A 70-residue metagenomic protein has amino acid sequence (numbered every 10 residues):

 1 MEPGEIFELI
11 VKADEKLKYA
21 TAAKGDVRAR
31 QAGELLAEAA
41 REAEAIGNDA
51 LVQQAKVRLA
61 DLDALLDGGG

Functional and structural regions predicted by a protein language model:
M1-R28: N-terminal acidic leader/helix
D26-A37, V52-V57: Short, charged, amphipathic alpha-helical segments
V57-G70: Alpha-helical linker/edge segments of TPR/alpha-solenoid repeat scaffolds and analogous pre-/post-domain helices
